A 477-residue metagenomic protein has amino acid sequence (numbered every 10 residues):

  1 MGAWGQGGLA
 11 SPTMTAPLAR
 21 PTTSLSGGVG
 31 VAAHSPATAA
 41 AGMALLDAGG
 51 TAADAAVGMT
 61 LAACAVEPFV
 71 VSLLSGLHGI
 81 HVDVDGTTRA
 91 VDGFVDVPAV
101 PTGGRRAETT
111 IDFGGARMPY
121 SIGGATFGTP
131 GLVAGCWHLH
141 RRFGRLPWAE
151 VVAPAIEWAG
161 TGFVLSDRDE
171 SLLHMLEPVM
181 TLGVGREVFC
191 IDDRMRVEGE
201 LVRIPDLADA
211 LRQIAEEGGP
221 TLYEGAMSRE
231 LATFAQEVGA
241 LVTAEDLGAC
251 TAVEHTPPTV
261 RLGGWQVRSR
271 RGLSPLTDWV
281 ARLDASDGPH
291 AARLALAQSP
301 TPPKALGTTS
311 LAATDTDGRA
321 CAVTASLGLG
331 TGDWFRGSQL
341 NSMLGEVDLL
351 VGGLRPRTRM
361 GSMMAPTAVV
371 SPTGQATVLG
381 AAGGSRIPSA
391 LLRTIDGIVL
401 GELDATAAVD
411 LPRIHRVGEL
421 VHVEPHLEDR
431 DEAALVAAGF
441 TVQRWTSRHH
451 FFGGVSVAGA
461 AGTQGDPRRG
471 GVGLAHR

Functional and structural regions predicted by a protein language model:
G2-A44, G50-E217, L222-E224, R229-V267 (+2 more regions): Noncatalytic scaffold domains of N-terminal-nucleophile
A65-F69, G76-V82, T87-A90, T243 (+3 more regions): Active-site rim segments in enzyme catalytic domains, especially the processed small/beta chain of N-terminal
F69, A125-T126, T301-K304, R355-G361 (+1 more regions): Short Gly/Pro-enriched turn/cap motifs at secondary-structure boundaries
V71-D83, P258, T309-T314, A320-A322 (+3 more regions): Short beta-strand scaffold segments in enzyme catalytic cores
A90-R142, Q266-D287, M360-H415: N-terminal accessory/precursor segments of enzymes
A249-V253, H290-A305, D315-T316, V369-T373 (+1 more regions): C-terminal catalytic domains of large/alpha subunits in multi-subunit enzymes
E254, A305-T308, S362-M364: Short, small/polar residue-rich loop motifs at catalytic or cofactor-binding pockets
W265, R271-S326, R336, W445: Internal maturation/activation junctions in enzymes
